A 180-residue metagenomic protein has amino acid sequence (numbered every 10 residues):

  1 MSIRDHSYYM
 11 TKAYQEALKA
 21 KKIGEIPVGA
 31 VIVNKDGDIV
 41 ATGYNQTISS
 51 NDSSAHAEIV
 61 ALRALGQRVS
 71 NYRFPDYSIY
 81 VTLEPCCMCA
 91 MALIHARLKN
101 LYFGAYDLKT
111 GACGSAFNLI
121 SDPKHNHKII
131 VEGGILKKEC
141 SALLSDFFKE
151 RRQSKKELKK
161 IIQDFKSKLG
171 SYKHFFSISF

Functional and structural regions predicted by a protein language model:
M1-I23, M88-F180: Zinc-dependent deaminase
G24-V28, P75: Short, basic and Ser/Thr-rich N-terminal targeting/leader segments
V28-G37: Short beta-strand scaffold segments in enzyme catalytic cores
S49-V60: A short, polar/charged loop-to-alpha-helix boundary motif
N71-L83: Immediate flanking context of iron-sulfur cluster ligation sites
